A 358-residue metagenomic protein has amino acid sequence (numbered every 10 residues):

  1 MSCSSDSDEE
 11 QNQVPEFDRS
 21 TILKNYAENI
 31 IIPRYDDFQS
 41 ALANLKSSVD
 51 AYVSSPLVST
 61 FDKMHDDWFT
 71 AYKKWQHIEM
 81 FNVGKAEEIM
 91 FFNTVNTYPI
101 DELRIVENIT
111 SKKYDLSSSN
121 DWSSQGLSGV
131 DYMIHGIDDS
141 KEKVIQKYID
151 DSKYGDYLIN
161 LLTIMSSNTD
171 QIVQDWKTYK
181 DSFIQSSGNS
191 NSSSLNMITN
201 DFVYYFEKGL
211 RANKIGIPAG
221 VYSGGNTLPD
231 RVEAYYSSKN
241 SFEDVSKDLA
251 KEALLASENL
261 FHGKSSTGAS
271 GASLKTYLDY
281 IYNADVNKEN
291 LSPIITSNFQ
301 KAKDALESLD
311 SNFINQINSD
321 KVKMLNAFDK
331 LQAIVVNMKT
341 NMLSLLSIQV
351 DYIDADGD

Functional and structural regions predicted by a protein language model:
M1-S2: C-terminal motif of bacterial Sec signal peptides marking the signal peptidase cleavage site
S5: Short, conserved catalytic or interaction motifs in soluble domains
E10-D358: Mature extracytoplasmic or organellar-lumen-exposed domains after removal of signal/transit peptides
